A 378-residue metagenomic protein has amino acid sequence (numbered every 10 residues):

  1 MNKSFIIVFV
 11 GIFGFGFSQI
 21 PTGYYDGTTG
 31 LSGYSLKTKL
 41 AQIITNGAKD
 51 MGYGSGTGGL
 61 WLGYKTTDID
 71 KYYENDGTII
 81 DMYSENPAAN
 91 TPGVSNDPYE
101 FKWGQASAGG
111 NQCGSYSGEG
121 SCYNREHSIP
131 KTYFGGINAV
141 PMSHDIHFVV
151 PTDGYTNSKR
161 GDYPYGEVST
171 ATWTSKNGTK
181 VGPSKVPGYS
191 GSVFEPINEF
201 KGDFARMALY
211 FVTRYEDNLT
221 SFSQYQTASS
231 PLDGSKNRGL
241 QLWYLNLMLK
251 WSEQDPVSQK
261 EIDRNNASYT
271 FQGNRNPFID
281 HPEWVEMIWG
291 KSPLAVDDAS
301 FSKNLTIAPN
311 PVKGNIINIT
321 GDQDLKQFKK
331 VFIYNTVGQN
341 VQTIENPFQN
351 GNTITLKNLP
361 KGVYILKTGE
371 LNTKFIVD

Functional and structural regions predicted by a protein language model:
M1-P21: Bacterial Sec-dependent N-terminal signal peptides
I7, A299-D378: C-terminal outer-membrane/trafficking sorting elements
G16-I20, W289-S302: Low-complexity, Pro/Thr/Ser/Gly/Ala-rich linker/spacer regions in secreted, extracellular modular proteins
F17-A48: Boundary/junction segments of secreted and surface-exposed precursor proteins
G47-S175: Betabetaalpha-Me/HNH-type nuclease active-site subdomain
Y83-N90, V212-D217, T368-G369: Short, flexible beta-strand-to-coil junctions
C113-R125, K131-P293: Domain-level detector of nuclease and nuclease-like folds in predominantly extracellular/periplasmic contexts
